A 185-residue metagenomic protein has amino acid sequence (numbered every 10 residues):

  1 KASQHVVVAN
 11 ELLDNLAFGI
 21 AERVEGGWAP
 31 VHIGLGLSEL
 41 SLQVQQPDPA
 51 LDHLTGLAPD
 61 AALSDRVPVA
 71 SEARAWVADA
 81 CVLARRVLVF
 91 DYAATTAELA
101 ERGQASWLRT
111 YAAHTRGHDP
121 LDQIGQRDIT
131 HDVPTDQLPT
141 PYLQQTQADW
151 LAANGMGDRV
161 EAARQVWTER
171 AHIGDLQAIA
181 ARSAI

Functional and structural regions predicted by a protein language model:
K1-H5: S-adenosyl-L-methionine
V8-L57, E101-A113: A mobile, often basic/glycine-rich helix-loop segment that functions as the active-site lid/recognition loop
A50-I185: Long, Lys/Arg- and hydrophobic-enriched amphipathic alpha-helices
